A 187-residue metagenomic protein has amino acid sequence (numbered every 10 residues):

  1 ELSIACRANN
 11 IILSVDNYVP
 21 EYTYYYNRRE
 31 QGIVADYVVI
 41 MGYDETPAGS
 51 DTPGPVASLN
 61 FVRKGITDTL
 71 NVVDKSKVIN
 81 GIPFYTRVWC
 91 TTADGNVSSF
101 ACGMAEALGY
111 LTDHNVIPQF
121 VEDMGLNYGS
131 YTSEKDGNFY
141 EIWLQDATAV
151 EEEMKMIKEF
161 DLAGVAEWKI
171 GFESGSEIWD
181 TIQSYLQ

Functional and structural regions predicted by a protein language model:
E1-D113: Substrate-binding surface in catalytic domains of secreted glycosidases
V19, T46-S50, E134, N138 (+2 more regions): Generic alpha-helix detector with strongest preference for long hydrophobic helices that associate with membranes
M41, Y140-I142, W168: Flexible, active-site-adjacent loop/turn segments at secondary-structure boundaries
P53-R63, L144-E151, F172-E173: Soluble non-cytosolic domains of exported or imported proteins
K64, K75-K77, K135, K155-K158 (+1 more regions): Context-gated lysine
F84-M156, Y185-L186: Glycan-binding loop/region signatures in secreted carbohydrate-active enzymes
A149-Q187: Acidic/aromatic/glycine-rich contiguous surface patches that form carbohydrate-binding/processing clefts and analogous
